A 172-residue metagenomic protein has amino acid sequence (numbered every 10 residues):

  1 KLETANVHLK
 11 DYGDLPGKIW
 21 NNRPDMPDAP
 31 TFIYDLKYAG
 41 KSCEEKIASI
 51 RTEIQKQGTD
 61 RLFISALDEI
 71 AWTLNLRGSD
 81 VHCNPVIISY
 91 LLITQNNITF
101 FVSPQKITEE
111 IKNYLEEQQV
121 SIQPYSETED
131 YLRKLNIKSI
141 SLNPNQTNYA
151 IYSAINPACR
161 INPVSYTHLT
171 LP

Functional and structural regions predicted by a protein language model:
K1-L135: N-terminal accessory/capping or targeting/presequence segment of soluble
S139-N143: Short glycine-rich phosphate-binding loop at a beta-alpha junction
N145-Y152, N156-A158: Active-site neighborhoods of metal-dependent hydrolases
P157-S165: Terminal amphipathic helices with adjacent charged low-complexity linkers/tails
T167-P172: Conserved small/polar residues in nucleotide/adenosyl-binding loops
